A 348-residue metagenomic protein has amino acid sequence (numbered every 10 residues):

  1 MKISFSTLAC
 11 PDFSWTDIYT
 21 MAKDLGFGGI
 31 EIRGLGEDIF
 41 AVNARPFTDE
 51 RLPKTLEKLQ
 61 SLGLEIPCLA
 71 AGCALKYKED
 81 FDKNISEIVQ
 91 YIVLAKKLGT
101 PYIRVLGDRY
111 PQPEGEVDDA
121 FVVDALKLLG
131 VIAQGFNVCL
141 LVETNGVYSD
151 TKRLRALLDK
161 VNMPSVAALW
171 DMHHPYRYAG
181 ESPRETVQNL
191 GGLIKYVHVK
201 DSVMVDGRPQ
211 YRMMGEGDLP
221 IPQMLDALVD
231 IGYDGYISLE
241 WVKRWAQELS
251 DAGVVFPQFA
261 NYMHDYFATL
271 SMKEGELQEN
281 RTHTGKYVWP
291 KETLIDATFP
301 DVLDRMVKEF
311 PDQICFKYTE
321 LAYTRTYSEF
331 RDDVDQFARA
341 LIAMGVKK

Functional and structural regions predicted by a protein language model:
M1-T7, D12-G28, Q60-L62, G99 (+2 more regions): Histidine-acidic metal/acid-base catalytic patches
A9-P11, G34-G36, G72-L75, G107-P111 (+4 more regions): Active-site-proximal loop/turn and secondary-structure-junction residues that shape catalytic pockets, frequently
T16-D17, P53-E65, L75-A168, R177: Active-site acidic/histidine proton-transfer and metal-coordination neighborhood in alpha/beta enzyme cores
E31, C68-A70, R104, L141 (+2 more regions): Conserved beta-strand positions in the central sheet of alpha/beta enzyme cores
E31-L56, D108-E114: Glycine-rich, proline-tolerant flexible connector loops at the mouths of alpha/beta enzymes
K273-F299: Flexible, non-catalytic linker and terminal segments flanking ANL/adenylate-forming cores
T293-C315, D332: A short N-terminal helical cap/helix-turn-helix that marks the beginning of AMP-binding/adenylate-forming
C315-K347: Conserved AMP-binding/adenylate-forming core of the ANL superfamily
